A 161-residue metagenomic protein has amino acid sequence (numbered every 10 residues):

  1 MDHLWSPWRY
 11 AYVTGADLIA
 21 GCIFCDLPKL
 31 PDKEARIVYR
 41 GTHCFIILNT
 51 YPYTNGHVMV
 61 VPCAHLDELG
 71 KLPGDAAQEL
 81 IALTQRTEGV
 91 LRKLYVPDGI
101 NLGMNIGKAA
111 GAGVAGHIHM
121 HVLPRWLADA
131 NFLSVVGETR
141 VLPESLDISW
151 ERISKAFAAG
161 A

Functional and structural regions predicted by a protein language model:
M1-A161: HIT superfamily nucleotide-processing domains
